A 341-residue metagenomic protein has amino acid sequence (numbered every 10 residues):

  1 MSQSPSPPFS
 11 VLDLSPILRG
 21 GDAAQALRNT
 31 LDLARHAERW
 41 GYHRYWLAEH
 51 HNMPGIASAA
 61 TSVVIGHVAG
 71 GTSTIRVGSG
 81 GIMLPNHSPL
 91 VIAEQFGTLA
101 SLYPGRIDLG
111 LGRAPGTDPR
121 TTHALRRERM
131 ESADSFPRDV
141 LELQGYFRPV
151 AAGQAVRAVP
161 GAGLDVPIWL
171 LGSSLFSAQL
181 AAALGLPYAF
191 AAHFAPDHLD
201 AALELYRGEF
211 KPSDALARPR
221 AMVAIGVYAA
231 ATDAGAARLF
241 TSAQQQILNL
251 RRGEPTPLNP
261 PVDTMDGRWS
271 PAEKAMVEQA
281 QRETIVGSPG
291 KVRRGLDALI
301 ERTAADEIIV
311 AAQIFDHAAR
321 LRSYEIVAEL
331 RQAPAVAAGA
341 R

Functional and structural regions predicted by a protein language model:
M1-T72, G339: N-terminal beta1-alpha1-beta2 module of alpha/beta enzyme domains
S2, H123, R129-R157, H198-A305 (+1 more regions): An alpha-helical appendage that flanks or caps ligand/catalytic pockets
S2-P5, E38, I65-T74, A100-I107 (+3 more regions): Acidic (Asp/Glu)-rich catalytic clusters
P8-A23, P85-R148, Y188, P196: Flexible, glycine-rich active-site loops centered on histidine and acidic residues that chelate a metal or position
F9, A37, G41, E49 (+6 more regions): Conserved, mostly hydrophobic/aromatic
F9-D13, Y45-L47, V77-S79, I107-L111 (+4 more regions): Hydrophobic faces of well-ordered beta-strands that scaffold small-molecule active sites in alpha/beta enzyme cores
D13-R28, I82-L90, A162-G172, A230 (+1 more regions): Active-site mouth loops of central-metabolism enzymes
A178, A182-D197, A202-L203: A conserved active-site cap/scaffold subdomain adjacent to cofactor or substrate pockets
